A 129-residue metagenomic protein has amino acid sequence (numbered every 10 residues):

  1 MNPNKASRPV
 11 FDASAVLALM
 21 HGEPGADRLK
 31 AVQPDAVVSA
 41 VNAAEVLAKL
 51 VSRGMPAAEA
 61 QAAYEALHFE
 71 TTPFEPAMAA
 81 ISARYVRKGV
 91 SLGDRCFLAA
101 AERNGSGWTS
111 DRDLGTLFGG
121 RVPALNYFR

Functional and structural regions predicted by a protein language model:
M1-N4, L98-R129: Acidic, PIN/NYN-like endoribonuclease modules and their adjacent C-terminal/linker elements
M1-V38, L50-A62, A66, N126-R129: Short, well-structured N-terminal submotif of metal-dependent ribonuclease cores
S14, E23, A40, E75-P76 (+1 more regions): Alpha-helix N-cap/helix-start capping motif
V16-L17, A43, L114-G115: A generic structural signal for short hydrophobic patches within well-formed alpha-helices
D27-P34, Y64-L67, S82-V86, A99-R103 (+1 more regions): Alpha-helix C-terminal capping segments
E70-R112: Active-site neighborhoods of divalent-metal-dependent phosphate/nucleic-acid chemistry enzymes
